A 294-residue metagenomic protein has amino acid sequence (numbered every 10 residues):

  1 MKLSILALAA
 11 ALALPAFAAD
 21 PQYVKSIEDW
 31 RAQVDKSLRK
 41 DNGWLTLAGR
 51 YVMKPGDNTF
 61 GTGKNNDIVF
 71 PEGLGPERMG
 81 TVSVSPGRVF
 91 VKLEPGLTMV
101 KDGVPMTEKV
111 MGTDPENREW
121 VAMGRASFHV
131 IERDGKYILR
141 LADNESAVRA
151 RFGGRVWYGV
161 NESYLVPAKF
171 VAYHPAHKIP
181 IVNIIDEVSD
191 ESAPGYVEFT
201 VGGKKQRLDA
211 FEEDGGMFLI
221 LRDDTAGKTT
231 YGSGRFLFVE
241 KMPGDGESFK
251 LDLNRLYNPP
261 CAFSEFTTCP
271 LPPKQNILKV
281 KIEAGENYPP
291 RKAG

Functional and structural regions predicted by a protein language model:
M1-I5: Positively charged n-region of N-terminal signal peptides that target proteins for export
L6-P15: Bacterial N-terminal signal peptides
E28-G73, D224: N-terminal beta-hairpin/loop module of FHA
V52-R118: Forkhead-associated
D102-R118, K205-R255: An exposed acidic His-Trp-rich patch
A122-S189: Surface-exposed beta-loop interaction hotspot
G154, D224-K228, E240-M242, S248-K250 (+1 more regions): Extended, aromatic/histidine-rich regions of cofactor-dependent oxidoreductases associated with respiratory
P167-A226, Y231: Flexible, glycine-rich surface segments
